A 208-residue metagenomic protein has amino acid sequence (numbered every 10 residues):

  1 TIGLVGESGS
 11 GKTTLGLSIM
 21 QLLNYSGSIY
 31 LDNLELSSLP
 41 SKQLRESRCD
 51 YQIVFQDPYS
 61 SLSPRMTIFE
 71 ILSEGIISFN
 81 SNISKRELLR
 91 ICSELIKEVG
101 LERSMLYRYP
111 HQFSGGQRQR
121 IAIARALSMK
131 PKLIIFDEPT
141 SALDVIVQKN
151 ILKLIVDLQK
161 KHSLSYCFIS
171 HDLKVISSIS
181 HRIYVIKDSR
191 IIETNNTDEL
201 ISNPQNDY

Functional and structural regions predicted by a protein language model:
G27-L36: Conserved ABC transporter NBD signature motif
L36-Q52, S78, E199-P204: ABC ATPase NBD coupling module
R86-S104: Conserved ABC ATPase "signature" region
Y109-F113, Q117: Conserved ABC ATPase signature
S128-K132: A short, proline-enriched helix->beta-strand linker immediately N-terminal to the Walker B motif in ABC-type P-loop
I176-S178: A short, surface-exposed alpha-helical micro-motif characterized by mixed small hydrophobic and charged/polar residues
